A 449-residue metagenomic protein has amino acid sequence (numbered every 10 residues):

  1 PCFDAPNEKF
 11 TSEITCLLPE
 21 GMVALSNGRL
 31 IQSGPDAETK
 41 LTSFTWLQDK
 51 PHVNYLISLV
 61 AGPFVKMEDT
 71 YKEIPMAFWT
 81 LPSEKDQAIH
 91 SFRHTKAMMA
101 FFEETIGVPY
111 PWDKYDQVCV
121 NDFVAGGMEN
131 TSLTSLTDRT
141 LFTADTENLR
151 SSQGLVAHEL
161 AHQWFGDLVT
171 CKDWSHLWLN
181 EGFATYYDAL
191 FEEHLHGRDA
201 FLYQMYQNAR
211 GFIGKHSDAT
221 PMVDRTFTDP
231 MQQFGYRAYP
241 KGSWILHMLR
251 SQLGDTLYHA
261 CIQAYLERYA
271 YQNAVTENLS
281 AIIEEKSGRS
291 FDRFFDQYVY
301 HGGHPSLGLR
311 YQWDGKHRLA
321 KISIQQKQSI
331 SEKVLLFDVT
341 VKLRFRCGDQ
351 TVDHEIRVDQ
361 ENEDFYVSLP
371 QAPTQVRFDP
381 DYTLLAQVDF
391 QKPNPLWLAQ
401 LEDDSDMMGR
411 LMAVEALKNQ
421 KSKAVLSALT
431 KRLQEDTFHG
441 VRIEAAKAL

Functional and structural regions predicted by a protein language model:
P1-F64: Extended, low-hydrophobicity, Ser/Thr/Pro/Gly-biased non-transmembrane segments
F3, L17-P19, N27-G28, L47-D49 (+9 more regions): Structured loops at beta-to-helix junctions and adjacent beta-edge loops in soluble globular domains
N7-E8, A37-E38, T70-Y71, P109-P111 (+1 more regions): Extracellular/periplasmic catalytic domains that process cell-envelope and extracellular macromolecules
F10-S12, K40-T42, I74, D113 (+3 more regions): Residues that flank catalytic or metal-binding motifs in active/ligand-binding sites
T15-L18, S26, T42, P82 (+3 more regions): Non-catalytic accessory/interaction domains
L25-N27, L56-L59, A88-H90, T146-E147 (+4 more regions): Short conserved micro-motifs at the rims of enzyme active sites and ligand-binding pockets
W46, A77-Q325: Hydrophobic alpha-helical and helix-loop surface patches within well-folded domains that function as non-catalytic
E68-W79: Active-site-proximal, well-structured secondary-structure segments within enzyme catalytic domains
